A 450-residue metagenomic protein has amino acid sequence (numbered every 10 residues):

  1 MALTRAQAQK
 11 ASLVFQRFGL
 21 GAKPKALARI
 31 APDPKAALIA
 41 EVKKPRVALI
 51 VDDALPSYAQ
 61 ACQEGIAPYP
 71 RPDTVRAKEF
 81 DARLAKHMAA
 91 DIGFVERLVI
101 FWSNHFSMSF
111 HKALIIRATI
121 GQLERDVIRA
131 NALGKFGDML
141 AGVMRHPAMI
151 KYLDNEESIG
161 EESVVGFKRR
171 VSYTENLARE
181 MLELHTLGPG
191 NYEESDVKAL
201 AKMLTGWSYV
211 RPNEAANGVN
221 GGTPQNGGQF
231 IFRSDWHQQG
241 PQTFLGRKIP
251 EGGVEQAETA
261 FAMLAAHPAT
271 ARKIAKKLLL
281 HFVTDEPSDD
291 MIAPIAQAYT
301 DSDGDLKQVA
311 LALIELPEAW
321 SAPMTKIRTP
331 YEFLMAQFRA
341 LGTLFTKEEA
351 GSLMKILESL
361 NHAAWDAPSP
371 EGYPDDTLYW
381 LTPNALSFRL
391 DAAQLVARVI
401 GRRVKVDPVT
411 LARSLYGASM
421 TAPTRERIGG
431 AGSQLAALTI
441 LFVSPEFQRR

Functional and structural regions predicted by a protein language model:
A2-A26, H267, A271-S302, K307-R450: Flexible, low-complexity segments enriched for small/polar residues
Q9-R17, R71-T74, R169-N176, R233-W236: Short, compositionally biased low-complexity segments
F18, I30, E41-V42, I128 (+3 more regions): A generic structural signal for nonpolar/aromatic side chains embedded in well-ordered alpha-helices
P24-N131, E156, E162-S163: N-terminal accessory alpha/beta regions
A31, V42, V143, L313-I314 (+1 more regions): A general structural motif at alpha-helix termini
F80-R83, I116-T346, A350-L353: Active-site substrate-binding loop specific to GH73 endo-beta-N-acetylglucosaminidase modules in bacterial autolysins
K112, G190-Y192, T421-A422: Substrate-binding/catalytic groove segments of enzymes that remodel or degrade extracellular structural polymers
